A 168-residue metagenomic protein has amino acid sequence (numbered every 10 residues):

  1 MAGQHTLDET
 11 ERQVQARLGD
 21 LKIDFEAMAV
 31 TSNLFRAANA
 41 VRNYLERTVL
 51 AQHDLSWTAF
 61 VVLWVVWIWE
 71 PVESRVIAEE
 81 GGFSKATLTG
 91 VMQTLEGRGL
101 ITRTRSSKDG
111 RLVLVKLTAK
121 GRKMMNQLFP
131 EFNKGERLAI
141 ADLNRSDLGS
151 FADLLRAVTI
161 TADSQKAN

Functional and structural regions predicted by a protein language model:
M1-A51: N-terminal leader segment of winged-helix/HTH proteins
F35, N39, W64-I68, F129: Short, locally clustered residues in the helix-turn-helix/winged-helix DNA-binding domain
A51, E79, E96-G97: Alpha-helical residues within the helix-turn-helix
T58, A86: Key DNA-contact positions within bacterial/archaeal DNA-binding proteins
A59-L63: Short alpha-helical "packing" element that flanks the helix-turn-helix/winged-helix DNA-binding module
W69-E73: Short capping segments at the starts of secondary-structure elements
Q93-D153: Charged, amphipathic alpha-helical coiled-coil/dimerization segments
